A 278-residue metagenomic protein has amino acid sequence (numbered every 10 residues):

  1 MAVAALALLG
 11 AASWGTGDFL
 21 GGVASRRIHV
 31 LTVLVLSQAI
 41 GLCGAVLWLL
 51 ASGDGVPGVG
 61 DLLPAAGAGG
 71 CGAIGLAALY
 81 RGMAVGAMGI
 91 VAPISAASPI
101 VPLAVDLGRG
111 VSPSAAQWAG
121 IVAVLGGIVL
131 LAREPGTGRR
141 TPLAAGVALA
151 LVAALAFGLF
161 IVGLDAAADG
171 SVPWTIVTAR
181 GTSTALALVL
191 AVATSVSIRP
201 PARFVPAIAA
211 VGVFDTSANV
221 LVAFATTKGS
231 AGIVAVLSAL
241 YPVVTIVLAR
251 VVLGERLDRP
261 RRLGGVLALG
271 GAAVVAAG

Functional and structural regions predicted by a protein language model:
M1-A12, L20-G21, S25-L31, L36-A66 (+5 more regions): Membrane-interface interhelical linkers
M1-S13, G53-G72, V111-G126, S171-A185 (+1 more regions): Structural signature of hydrophobic alpha-helical transmembrane segments
A7, L31-V35, A65, G89-A92 (+6 more regions): Hydrophobic/aromatic positions within or immediately flanking transmembrane alpha-helices of multi-pass small-molecule
W14-G15, G41, A68-L76, S98 (+5 more regions): Transmembrane alpha-helical core positions of polytopic small-molecule transporters
A24, V33, G82, A87 (+6 more regions): Hydrophobic/aromatic residues within transmembrane alpha-helices of multi-pass small-molecule transporters
A39-A45, I94-L107, T182-L186, A218-V222 (+2 more regions): Alpha-helical transmembrane segments of compact multi-pass small-molecule transporters, enriched in specific families
A45, V101-V105, A115-E134, P260-A277: Hydrophobic transmembrane alpha-helices of multi-pass small-molecule transport proteins
P142-W174: Selected transmembrane alpha-helices and immediately adjacent juxtamembrane segments of polytopic inner-membrane
